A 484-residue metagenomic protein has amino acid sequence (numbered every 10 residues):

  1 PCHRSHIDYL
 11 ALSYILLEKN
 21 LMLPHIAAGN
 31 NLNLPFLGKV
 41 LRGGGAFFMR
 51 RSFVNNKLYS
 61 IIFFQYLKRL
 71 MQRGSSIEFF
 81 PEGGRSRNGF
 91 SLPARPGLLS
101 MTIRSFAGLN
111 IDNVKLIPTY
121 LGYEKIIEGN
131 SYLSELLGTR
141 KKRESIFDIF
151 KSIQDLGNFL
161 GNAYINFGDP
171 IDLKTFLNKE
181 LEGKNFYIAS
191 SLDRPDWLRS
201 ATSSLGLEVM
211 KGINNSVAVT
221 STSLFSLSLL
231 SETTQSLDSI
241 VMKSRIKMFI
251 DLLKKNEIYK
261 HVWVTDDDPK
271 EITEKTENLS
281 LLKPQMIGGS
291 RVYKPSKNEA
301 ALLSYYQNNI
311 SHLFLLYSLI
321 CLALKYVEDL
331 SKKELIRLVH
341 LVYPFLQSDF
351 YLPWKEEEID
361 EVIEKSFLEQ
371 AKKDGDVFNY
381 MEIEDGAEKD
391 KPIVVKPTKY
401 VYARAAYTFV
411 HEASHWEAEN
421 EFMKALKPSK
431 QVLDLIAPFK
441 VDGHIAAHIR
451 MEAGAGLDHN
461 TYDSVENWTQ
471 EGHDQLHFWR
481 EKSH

Functional and structural regions predicted by a protein language model:
P1-H484: Membrane-interfacial terminal anchoring regions of lipid-handling membrane enzymes
